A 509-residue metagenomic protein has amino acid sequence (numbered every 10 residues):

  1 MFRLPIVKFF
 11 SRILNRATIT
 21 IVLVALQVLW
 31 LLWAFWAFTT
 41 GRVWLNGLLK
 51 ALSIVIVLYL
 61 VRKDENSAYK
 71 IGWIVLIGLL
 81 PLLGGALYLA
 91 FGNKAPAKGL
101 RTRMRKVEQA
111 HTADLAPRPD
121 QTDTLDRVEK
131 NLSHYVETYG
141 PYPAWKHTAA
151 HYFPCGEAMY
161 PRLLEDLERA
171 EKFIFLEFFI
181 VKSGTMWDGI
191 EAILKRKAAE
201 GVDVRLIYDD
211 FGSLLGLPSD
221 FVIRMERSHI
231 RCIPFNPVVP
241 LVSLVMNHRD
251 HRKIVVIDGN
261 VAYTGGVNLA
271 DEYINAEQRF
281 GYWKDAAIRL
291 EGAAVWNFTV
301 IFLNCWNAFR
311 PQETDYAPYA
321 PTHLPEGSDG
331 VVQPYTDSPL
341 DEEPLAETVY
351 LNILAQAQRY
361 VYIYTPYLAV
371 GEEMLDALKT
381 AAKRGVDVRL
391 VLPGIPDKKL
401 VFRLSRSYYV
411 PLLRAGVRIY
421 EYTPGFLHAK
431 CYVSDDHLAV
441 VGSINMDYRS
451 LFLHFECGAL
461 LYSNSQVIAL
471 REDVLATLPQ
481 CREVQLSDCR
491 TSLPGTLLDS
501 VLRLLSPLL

Functional and structural regions predicted by a protein language model:
M1-T348, N352, Q356, P396 (+5 more regions): N-terminal localization/anchoring segments of enzymes in phospholipid and broader phosphate metabolism
F179, Y367, V401: Glycine- and other small-residue-rich loops at beta-strand/loop junctions that grip anionic moieties
Y364-T365, Y422, V441-G442: Thr-Gly-centered strand-to-loop micro-motif
Y367-R389, P393, K398: Helical hairpin unit composed of two closely spaced alpha helices linked by a short loop
D376, F402-R406: Short glycine/threonine-rich loop-to-helix capping motif typified by GTGT followed within a few residues by an Asp-Pro
G416-E421: Flexible, glycine/threonine-enriched loop-and-boundary segments that flank and lead into catalytic domains of large
K430: Catalytic-core elements of nucleic-acid end-processing and repair enzymes
